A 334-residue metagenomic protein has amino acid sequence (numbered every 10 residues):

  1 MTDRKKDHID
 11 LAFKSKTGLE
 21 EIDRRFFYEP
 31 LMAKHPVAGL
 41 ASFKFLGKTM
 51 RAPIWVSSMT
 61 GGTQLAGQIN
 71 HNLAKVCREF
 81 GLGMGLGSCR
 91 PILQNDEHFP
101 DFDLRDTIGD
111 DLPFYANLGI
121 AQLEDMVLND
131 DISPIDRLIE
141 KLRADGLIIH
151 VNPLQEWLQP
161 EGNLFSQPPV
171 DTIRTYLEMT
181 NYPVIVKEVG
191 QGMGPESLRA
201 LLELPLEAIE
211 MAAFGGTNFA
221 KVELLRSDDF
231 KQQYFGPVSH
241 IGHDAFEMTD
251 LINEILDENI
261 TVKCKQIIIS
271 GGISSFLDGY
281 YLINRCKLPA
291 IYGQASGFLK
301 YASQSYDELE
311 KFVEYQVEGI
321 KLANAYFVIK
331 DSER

Functional and structural regions predicted by a protein language model:
M1-G18, Q232-K265, S274-R334: Alpha/beta catalytic cores of nucleotide-metabolism and tRNA/nucleoside-modifying enzymes
M1-L46, M50: An N-cap/entry alpha-helix motif that binds or orients negatively charged groups
E29-P91: N-terminal functional module of multi-domain proteins
I54-S57, L82-S88, F114-L118, D145 (+5 more regions): Hydrophobic faces of well-ordered beta-strands that scaffold small-molecule active sites in alpha/beta enzyme cores
S58-T60, G67, L82-Q167: Active-site beta->alpha loop and helix N-cap motifs at the rims of alpha/beta catalytic domains
F99-N117, F165-I185, F230-K263, Q316-G319: Alpha-helix-loop-beta-strand connector modules within alpha/beta enzyme cores
N129-R137, Q191-M211, L251-K263, I269 (+1 more regions): Catalytic cores of alpha/beta
R143-D171, S197-L198, L204-E254, G297: Glycine/Thr-rich beta-alpha phosphate-binding loop at enzyme active sites
